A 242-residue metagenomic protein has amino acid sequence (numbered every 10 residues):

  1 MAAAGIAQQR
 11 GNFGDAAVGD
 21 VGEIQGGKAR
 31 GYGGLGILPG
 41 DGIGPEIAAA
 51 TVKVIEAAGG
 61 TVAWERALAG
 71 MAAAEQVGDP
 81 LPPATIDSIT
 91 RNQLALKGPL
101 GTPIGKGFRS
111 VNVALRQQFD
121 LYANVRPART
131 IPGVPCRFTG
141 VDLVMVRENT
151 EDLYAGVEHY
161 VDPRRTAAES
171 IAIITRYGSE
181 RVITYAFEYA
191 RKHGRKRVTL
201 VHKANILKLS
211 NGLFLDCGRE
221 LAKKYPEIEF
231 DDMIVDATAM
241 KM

Functional and structural regions predicted by a protein language model:
A2-A7, A16-A17: Short linear motifs in low-complexity or flexible loops
Q25-K28: Polybasic, low-complexity intrinsically disordered segments
G31-G34, G60, R91-N92, D120-L121 (+4 more regions): Short coil/turn connectors at secondary-structure junctions
G36-G59, R164-D236: Glycine-rich phosphate/diphosphate-binding loop of Rossmann-like nucleotide-binding domains
A48, G107-S110, A155-Y160, L209-F214 (+1 more regions): Short acidic, glycine/serine/threonine-rich loops at helix termini
T61-A84, M240-M242: N-terminal beta-loop-helix "entrance" segment that forms/cooperates in small-molecule cofactor or anionic ligand
A74-A172: N-terminal glycine-rich phosphate/adenylate-binding segment common to multiple enzyme folds
R126-P132, E229-K241: Short, conserved loop-to-beta-strand elements that form functional interface hotspots
